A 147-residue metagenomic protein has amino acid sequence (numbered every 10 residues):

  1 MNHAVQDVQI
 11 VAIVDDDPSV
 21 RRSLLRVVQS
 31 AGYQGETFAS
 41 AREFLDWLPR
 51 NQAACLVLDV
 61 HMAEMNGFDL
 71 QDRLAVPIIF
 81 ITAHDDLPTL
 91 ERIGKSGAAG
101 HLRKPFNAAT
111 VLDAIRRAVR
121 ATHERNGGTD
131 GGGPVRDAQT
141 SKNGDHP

Functional and structural regions predicted by a protein language model:
P18-E36: Two-component/phosphorelay signaling modules centered on CheY-like receiver
A39-S40, M65-D72: Acidic catalytic/metal-coordinating carboxylates
N51-V57: Active-site beta3 strand of CheY-like receiver
M62: Receiver (REC) domain active-site loop signature in two-component systems and cognate sites in sensor histidine kinases
D69, D85-G100: Alpha4 helix (beta4-alpha4-beta5 surface) of REC/receiver domains from two-component response regulators
P88, F106-R116: C-terminal output helix
R116-A138, P147: The C-terminal output helix
